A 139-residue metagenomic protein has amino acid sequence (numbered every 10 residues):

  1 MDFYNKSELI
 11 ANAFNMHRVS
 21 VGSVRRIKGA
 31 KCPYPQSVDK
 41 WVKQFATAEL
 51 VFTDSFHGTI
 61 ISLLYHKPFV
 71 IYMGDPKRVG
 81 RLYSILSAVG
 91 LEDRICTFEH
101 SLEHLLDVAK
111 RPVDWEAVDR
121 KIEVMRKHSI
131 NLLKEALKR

Functional and structural regions predicted by a protein language model:
M1-R139: Active-site anion-handling motifs in enzyme catalytic cores
